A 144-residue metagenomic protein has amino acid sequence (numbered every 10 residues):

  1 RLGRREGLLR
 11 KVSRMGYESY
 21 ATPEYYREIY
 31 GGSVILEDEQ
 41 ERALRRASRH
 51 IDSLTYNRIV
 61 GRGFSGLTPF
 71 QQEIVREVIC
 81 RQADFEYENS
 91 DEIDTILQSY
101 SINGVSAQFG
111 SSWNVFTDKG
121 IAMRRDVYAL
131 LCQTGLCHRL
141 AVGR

Functional and structural regions predicted by a protein language model:
R1: Glycine- and charge-rich intrinsically disordered segments
G7-R144: Divalent metal-cofactor coordination and adjacent catalytic microenvironments
